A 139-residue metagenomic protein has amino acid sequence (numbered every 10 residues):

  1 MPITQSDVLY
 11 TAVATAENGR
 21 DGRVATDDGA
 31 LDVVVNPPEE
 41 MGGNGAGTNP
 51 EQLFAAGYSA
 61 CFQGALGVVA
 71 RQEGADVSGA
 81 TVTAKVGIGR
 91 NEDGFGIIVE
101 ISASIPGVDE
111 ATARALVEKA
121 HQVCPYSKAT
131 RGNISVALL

Functional and structural regions predicted by a protein language model:
M1-A56, Q63-L139: Extended beta-strand/beta-hairpin segments
